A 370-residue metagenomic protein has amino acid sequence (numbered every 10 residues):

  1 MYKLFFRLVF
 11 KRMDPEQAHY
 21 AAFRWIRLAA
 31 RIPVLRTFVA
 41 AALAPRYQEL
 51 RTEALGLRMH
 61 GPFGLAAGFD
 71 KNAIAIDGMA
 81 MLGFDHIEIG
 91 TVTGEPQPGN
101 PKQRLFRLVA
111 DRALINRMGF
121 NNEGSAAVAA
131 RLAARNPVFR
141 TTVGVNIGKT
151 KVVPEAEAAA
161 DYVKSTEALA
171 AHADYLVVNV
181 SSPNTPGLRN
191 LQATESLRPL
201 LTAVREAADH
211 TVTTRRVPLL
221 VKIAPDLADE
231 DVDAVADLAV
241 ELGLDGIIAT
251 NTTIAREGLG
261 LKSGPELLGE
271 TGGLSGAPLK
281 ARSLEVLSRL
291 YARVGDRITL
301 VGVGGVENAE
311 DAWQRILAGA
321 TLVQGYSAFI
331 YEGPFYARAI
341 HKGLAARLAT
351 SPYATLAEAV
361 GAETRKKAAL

Functional and structural regions predicted by a protein language model:
Y2-T52, N116, N121, S125-A126: An N-cap/entry alpha-helix motif that binds or orients negatively charged groups
R36-P45, P183-S196, L238-D296: Glycine/Thr-rich beta-alpha phosphate-binding loop at enzyme active sites
L57-G64, F139-V145, H210-L227, A292-G302: Short beta-strand/loop segments at the ligand-binding rim of alpha/beta enzyme cores
N72-M81, L227-V240, A292, D296 (+1 more regions): Catalytic cores of alpha/beta
D85-Q97, V180-S182, G246-R256, G305-V306 (+1 more regions): Glycine-rich phosphate-binding active-site loops on the catalytic face of alpha/beta enzymes
G90-R140: A gly/proline- and charged-residue-enriched helix-loop-helix capping module
Q97-R112, E257-G272, F329-Y353: C-terminal helical cap(s) of enzyme catalytic domains, especially alpha/beta-barrels
T150-V163, N190, S196, L220-E241: Active-site glycine- and acidic-residue-rich loops that bind and position anionic ligands or nucleotide-like cofactors
